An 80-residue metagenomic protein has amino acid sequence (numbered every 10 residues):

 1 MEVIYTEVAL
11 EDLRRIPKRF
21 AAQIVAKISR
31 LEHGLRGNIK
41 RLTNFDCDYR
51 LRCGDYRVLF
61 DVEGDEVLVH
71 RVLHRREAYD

Functional and structural regions predicted by a protein language model:
E2-A22, R36, C53-Y56, D61-D80: Enriched for short, Lys/Arg-rich terminal
A26-L51, Y79: A short, surface-exposed loop/turn module that caps and links secondary-structure elements
